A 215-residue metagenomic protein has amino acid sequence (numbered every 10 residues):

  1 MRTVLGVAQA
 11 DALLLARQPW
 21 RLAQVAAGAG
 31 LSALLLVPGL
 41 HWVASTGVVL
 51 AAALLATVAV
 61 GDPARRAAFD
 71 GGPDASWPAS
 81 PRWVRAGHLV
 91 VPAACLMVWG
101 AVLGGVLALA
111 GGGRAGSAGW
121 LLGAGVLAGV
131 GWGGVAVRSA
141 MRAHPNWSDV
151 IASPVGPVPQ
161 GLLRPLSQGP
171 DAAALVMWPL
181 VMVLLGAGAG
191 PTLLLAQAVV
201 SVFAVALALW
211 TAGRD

Functional and structural regions predicted by a protein language model:
M1-G72, S80-D215: Hydrophobic alpha-helical transmembrane segments of membrane proteins
